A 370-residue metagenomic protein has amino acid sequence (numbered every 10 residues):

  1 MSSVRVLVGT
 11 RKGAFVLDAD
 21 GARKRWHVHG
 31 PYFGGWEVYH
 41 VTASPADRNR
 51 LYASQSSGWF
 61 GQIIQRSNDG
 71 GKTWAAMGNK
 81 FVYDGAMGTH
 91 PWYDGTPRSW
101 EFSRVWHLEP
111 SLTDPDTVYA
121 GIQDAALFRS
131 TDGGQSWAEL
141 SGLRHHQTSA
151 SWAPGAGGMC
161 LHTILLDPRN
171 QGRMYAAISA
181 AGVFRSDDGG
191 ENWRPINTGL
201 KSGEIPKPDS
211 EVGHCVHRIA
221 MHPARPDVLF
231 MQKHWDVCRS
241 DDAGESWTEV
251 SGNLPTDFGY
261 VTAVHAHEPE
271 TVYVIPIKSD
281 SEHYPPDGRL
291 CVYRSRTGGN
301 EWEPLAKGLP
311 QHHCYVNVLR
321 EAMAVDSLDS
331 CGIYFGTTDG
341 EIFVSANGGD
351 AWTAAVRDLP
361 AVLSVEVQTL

Functional and structural regions predicted by a protein language model:
M1-L370: Extracellular glycan-interacting surfaces
